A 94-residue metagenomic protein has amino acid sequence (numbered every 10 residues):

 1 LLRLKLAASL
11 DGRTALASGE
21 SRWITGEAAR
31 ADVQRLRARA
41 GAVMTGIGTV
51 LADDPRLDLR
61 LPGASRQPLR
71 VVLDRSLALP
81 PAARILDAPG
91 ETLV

Functional and structural regions predicted by a protein language model:
R3-V94: Active-site ligand-binding patch in enzyme domains
